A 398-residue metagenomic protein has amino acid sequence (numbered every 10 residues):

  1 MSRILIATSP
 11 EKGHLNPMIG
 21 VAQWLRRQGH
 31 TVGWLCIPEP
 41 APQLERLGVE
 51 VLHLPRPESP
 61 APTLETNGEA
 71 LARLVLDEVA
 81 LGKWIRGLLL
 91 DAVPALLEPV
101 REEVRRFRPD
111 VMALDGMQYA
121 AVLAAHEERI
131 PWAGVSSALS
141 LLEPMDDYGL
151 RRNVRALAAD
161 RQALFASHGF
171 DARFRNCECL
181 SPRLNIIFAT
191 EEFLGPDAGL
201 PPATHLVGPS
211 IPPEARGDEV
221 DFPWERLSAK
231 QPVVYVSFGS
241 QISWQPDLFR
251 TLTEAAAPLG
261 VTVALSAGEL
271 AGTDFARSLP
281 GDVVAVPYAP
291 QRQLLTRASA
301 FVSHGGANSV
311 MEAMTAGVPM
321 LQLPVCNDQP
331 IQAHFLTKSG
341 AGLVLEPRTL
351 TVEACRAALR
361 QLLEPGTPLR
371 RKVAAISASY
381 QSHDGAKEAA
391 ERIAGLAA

Functional and structural regions predicted by a protein language model:
M1-A159, D247, T251, A257 (+1 more regions): Glycosyltransferase specificity loop/lid
R155-V233, F238-I242, L270-A271: A nucleotide-sugar donor-handling region in carbohydrate enzymes
